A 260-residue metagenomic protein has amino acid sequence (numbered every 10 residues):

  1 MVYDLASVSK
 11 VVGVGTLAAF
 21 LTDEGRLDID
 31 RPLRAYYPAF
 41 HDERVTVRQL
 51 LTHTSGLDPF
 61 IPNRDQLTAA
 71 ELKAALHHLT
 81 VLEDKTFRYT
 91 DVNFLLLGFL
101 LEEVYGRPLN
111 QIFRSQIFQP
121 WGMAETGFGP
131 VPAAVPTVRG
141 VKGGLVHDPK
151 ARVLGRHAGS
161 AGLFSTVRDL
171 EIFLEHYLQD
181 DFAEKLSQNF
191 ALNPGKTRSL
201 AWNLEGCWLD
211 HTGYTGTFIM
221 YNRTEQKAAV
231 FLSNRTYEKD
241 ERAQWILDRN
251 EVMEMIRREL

Functional and structural regions predicted by a protein language model:
M1-D4, G155: Short pre-catalytic strand/loop immediately N-terminal to key active-site residues, enriched for Gly-Thr
D4-I29, F94-E102, L170, Q226: Active-site SXXK
A18, F173-L174, I256: Hydrophobic "lid"/C-terminal helical patch of Rossmann-like NAD(P)-dependent dehydrogenase/epimerase domains
D28-D42: Short, glycine/proline-biased beta-turn/loop segments that scaffold the active-site neighborhood
E43-T212: Short, surface-exposed loop or secondary-structure junction motifs that flank catalytic or metal-binding residues
G195, K239-L260: Short, gly/Ser/Thr-rich active-site loops of penicillin-recognizing serine hydrolases
T215-A228: Short, surface-exposed beta-strand/loop micro-motifs that present aromatic residues
Q226-K239: Short, well-ordered beta-strand elements
